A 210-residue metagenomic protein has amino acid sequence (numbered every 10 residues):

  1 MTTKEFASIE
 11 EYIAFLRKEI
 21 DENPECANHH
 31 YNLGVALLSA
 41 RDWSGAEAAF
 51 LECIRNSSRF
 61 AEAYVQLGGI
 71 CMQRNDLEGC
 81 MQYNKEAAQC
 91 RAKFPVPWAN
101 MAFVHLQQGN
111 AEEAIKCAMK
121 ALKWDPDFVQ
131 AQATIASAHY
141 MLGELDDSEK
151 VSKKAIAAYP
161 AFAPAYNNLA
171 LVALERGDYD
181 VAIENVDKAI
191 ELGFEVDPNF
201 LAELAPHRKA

Functional and structural regions predicted by a protein language model:
T2-K4, L171-E175, V196-A210: TPR/TPR-like alpha-solenoid helical repeat scaffolds
K4-K18, A40-E52, Q73-E86, Q107-K120 (+2 more regions): Structural signature of tandem alpha-helical TPR/SEL1-like repeats, specifically the intra-repeat loop/turn
E22, N56, C90, W124 (+2 more regions): Structural marker of alpha-solenoid helical repeat scaffolds
A27-N28, A61-E62, P95-V96, V129-Q130 (+2 more regions): Helix-start (N-cap) detector for alpha-helical repeat units in TPR-like alpha-solenoids, especially tetratricopeptide
A36, I70, V104, A138 (+2 more regions): TPR/TPR-like alpha-solenoid repeats
Q130-E191, E195: Ankyrin-repeat and related helical/solenoid repeat scaffolds used for protein-protein interactions
